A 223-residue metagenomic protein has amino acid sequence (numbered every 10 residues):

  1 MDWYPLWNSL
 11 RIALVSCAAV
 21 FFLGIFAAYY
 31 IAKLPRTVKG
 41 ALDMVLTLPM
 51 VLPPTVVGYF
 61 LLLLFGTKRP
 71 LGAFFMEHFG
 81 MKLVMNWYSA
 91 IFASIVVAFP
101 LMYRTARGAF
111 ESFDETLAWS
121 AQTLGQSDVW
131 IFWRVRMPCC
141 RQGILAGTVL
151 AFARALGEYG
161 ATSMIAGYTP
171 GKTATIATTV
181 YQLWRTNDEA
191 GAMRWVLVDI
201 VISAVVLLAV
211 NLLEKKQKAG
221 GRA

Functional and structural regions predicted by a protein language model:
M1-A18, K33-R36, E77-G80, L183-A190: Periplasmic/extracellular loop-to-transmembrane helix junction in inner-membrane transport proteins
M1-Y4, M164-A204: Interhelical loop and adjacent transmembrane-helix boundary motif in polytopic membrane transport permeases
W7-V15, P49, V129, W133-Q142 (+4 more regions): Alpha-helical transmembrane segments of multi-pass membrane proteins
V15-L46, Y59-L61, A109-S112, T116-L117 (+3 more regions): Transmembrane-helix boundary motif in ABC transporter permease subunits
A18, Y103-A106, F110, D114 (+1 more regions): Transmembrane alpha-helices
V38, R107-A118, Q122-T123, V135 (+2 more regions): C-terminal transmembrane helix and the adjacent membrane-cytosol boundary/short C-terminal tail of inner/organellar
L52-G58: Transmembrane alpha-helices and adjacent helix-loop boundaries
G58-I95, A166-T169: Membrane-interfacial helix termini and adjacent extracytoplasmic/periplasmic loops of multi-pass transporters
